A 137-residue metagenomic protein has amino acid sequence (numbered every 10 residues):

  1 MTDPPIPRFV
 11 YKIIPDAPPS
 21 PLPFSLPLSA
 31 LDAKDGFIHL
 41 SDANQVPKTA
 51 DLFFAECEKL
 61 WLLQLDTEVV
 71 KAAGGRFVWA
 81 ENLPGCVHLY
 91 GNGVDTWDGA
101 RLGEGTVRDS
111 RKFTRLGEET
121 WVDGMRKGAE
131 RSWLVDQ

Functional and structural regions predicted by a protein language model:
T2-Q137: Conserved, structured core segments of small domains
